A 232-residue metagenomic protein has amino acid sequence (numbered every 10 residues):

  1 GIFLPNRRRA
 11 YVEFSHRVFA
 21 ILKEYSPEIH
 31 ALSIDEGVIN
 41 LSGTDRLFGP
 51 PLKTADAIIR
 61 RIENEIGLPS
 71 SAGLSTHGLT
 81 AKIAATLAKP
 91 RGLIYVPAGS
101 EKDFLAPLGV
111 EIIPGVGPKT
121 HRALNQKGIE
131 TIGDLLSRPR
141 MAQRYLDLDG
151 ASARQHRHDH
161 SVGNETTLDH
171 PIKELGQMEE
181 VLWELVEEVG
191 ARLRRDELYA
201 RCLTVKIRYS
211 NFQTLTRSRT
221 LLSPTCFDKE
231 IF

Functional and structural regions predicted by a protein language model:
G1-L148, A153, A191: Gly/Gly-Pro- and Ser/Thr-rich, intrinsically disordered tail segments characteristic of DNA damage-repair and tolerance
I112, T120-F232: DNA-contacting surface of Y-family translesion DNA polymerases
